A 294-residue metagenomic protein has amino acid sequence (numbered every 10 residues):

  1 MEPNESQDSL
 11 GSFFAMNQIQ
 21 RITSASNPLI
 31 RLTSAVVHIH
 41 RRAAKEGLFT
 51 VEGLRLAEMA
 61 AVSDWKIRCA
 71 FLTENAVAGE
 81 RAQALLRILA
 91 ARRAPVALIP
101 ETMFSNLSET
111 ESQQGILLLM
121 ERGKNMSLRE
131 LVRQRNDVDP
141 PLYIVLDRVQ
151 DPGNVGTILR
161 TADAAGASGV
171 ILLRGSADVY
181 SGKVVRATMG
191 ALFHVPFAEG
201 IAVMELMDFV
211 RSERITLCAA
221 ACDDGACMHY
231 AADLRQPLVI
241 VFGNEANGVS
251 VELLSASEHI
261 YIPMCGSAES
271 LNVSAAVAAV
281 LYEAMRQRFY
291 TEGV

Functional and structural regions predicted by a protein language model:
E2-S12: Intrinsically disordered, low-complexity segments enriched in serine/proline and basic residues
F13-Q83, S176-A177: Boundary-proximal intrinsically disordered activation/regulatory segments immediately upstream of a helical core
G47, L146-Q150, A226, Y261-E269: Short pre-catalytic strand/loop immediately N-terminal to key active-site residues, enriched for Gly-Thr
G53, Q150-T157, L271-A276: Amphipathic alpha-helical repeat scaffolds
V62, I88-A91, A97, L119 (+1 more regions): RNA substrate-binding interface of SAM-dependent RNA methyltransferases
E80-R92, E252-L253: Short, aromatic/basic amphipathic alpha-helical patches
L118, T161-A165, V179-L192, V251-V294: Structured adenosyl-cofactor binding patch, chiefly the S-adenosyl-L-methionine
